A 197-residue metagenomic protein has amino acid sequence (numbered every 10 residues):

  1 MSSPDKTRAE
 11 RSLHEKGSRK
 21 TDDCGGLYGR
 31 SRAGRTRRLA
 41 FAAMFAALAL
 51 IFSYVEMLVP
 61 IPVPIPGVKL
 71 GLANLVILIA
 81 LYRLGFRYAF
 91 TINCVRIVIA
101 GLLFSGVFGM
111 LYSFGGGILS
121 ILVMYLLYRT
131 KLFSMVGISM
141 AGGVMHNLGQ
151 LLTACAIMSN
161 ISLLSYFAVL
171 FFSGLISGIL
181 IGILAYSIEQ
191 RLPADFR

Functional and structural regions predicted by a protein language model:
S2-D5, E10, C24-I79: Hydrophobic transmembrane alpha-helices
G34-F45, L70, N74, A89 (+5 more regions): Residue-level signature of transmembrane alpha-helical entry/exit and packing/kink sites in multi-pass membrane
A42-M44, I51, I92, S113-M145: Short helix-perturbing small/polar motifs within transmembrane alpha-helices
A46, L50-Y54, G101, G117 (+4 more regions): Transmembrane alpha-helical segments of multi-pass membrane transport proteins and ion-pumping complexes
S53-L70, V95-M124, M135, I157-S162 (+1 more regions): Interfacial aromatic-anchored transmembrane helix boundaries in multi-pass membrane proteins
P66, G106, M110-L111, R129-R197: Membrane-embedded alpha-helical hairpins and interfacial helices in multi-pass inner-membrane proteins
L72-F86, V123-Y128: Generic transmembrane alpha-helix motif of multi-pass integral membrane proteins
L84-C94: Transmembrane-helix signature of polytopic, membrane-embedded enzymes that assemble or transfer cell-envelope glycans
